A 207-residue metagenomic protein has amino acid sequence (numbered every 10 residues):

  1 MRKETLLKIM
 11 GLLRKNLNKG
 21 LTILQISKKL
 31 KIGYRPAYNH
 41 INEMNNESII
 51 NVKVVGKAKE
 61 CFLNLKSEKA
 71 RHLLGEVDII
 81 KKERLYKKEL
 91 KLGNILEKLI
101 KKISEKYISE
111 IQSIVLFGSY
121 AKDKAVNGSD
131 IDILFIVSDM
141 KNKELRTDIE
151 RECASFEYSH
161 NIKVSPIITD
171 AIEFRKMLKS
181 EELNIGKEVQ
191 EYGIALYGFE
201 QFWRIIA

Functional and structural regions predicted by a protein language model:
M1-E110, K122-V126, S138-A207: Catalytic core of pol beta-like nucleotidyltransferases
V115: Phosphate-binding active sites in nucleotide-utilizing proteins
G118: Active-site glycine-centered loops adjacent to acidic/histidine catalytic or metal-binding residues that shape
S129: Short glycine- and acidic-residue-rich catalytic loops of nucleotidyl-transferase/cyclase enzymes
D132-I136: Short beta-strand->loop micro-motif that forms the acidic, two-metal-ion catalytic signature in nucleotide-processing
